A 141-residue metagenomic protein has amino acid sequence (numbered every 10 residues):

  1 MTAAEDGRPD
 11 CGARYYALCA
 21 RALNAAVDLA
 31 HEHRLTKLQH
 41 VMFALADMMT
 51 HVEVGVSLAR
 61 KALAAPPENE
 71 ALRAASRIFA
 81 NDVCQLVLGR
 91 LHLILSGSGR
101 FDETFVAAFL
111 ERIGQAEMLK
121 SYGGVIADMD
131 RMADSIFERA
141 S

Functional and structural regions predicted by a protein language model:
M1-S141: Alpha-helical interface subdomain recognition
